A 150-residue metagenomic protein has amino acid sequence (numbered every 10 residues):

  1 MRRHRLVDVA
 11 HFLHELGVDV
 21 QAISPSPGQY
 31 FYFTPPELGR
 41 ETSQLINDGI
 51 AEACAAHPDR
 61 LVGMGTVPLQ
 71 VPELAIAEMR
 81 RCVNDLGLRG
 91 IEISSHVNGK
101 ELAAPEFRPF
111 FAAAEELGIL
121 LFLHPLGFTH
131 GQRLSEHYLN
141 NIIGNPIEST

Functional and structural regions predicted by a protein language model:
M1-T150: Helix-coil boundary/capping segments in enzymes
